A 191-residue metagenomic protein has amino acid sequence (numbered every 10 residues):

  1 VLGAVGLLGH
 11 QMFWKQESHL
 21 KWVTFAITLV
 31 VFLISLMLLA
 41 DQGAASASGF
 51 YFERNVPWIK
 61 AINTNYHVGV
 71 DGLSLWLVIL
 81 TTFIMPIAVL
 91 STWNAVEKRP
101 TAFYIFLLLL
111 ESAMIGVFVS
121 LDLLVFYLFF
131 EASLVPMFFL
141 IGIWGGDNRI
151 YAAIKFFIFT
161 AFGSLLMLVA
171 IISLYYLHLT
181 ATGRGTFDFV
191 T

Functional and structural regions predicted by a protein language model:
V1-L2, K60-I62, E111-A113, L121: Short hydrophobic "helix-edge" motifs at membrane interfaces and signal-peptide entry regions
V1-L2, V70-T81, L123-P136: Structural signature of hydrophobic alpha-helical transmembrane segments
A4-M12, L36, P86-L90, S112-G116 (+2 more regions): Alpha-helical transmembrane segments of multipass membrane proteins
H10-L90, N94-I105, T180-V190: Transmembrane helix-loop-helix hairpins at membrane boundaries of multipass inner-membrane proteins
Q16-E17, I105-L109, M114-T191: Alpha-helical multi-pass transmembrane bundles of energy-transducing inner-membrane proteins
